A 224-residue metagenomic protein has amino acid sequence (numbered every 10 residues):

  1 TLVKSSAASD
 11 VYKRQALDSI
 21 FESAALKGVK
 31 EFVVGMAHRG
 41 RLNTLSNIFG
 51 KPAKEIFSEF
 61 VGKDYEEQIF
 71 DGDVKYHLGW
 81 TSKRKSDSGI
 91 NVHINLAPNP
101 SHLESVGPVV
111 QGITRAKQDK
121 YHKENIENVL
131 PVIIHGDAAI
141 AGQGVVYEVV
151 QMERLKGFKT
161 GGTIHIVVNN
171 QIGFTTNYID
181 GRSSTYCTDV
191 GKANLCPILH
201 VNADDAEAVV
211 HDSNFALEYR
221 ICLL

Functional and structural regions predicted by a protein language model:
T1-A8, Y12: Single conserved hydrophobic/aromatic residue that forms the stacking wall/gate of nucleotide- or nucleobase-binding
S6, Q15, R220-L224: Short, compositionally biased segments
D10-L17, E22-A24: Extended, Lys/Arg-enriched charged tracts that mediate electrostatic binding to polyanionic substrates
A25, R154, I221-C222: Residue-level signal for alpha-helix termini/capping positions
K30-A203: Cofactor-binding active-site loop characterized by glycine-rich and histidine/acidic residues
A206: ATP-dependent adenylate-handling ligase core
V209-L224: Structural signature of the thiamine diphosphate
